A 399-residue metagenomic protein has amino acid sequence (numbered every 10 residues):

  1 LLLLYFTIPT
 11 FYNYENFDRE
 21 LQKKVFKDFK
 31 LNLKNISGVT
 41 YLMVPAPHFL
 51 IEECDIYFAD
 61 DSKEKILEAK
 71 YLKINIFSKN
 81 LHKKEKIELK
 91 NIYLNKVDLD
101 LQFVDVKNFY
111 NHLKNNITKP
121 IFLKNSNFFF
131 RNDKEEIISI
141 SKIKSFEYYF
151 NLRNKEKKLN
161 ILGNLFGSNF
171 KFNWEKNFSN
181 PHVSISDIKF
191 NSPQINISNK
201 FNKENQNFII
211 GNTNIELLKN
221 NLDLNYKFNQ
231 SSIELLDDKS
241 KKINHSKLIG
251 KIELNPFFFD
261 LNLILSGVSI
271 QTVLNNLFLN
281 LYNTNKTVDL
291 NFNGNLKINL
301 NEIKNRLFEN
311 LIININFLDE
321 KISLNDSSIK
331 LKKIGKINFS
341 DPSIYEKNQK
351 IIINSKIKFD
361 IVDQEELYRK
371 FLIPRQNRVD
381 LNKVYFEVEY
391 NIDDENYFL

Functional and structural regions predicted by a protein language model:
L1-T7: Hydrophobic membrane-insertion alpha-helices, especially the h-region of bacterial N-terminal signal peptides
T10-R19, K24, S37-E135, Y149-N164 (+9 more regions): Flexible beta-edge/linker motif
Y14-E15, V44, N164-K171, N191-Q194 (+4 more regions): Solvent-exposed loop/turn segments connecting transmembrane beta-strands in outer-membrane beta-barrel proteins
F26, K30-L31, N305: Residue-level recognition of short, structured coil/turn motifs that connect secondary structure elements
K30-G38: A short, amphipathic edge element
N32, H82-K83, I140: Long amphipathic alpha-helical repeat/alpha-solenoid cores
K107-E147, R153-F166, S184, T213-N214 (+3 more regions): Solvent-exposed beta-strand/coil patches in large extracellular/periplasmic or lumenal scaffold regions
I197-N199, K203-N205, L224, G294: Periplasmic/cell-envelope proteins involved in peptidoglycan metabolism and beta-lactam response
